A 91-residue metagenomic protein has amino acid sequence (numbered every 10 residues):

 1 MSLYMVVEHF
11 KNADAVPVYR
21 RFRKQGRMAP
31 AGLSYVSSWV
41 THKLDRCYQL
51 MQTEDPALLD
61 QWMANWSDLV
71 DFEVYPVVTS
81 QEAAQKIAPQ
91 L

Functional and structural regions predicted by a protein language model:
M1-V36, V40-R46, E54-L58, V78-L91: Short S/T/G/P-rich N-terminal loop/turn motif that feeds into the first structured element of a domain
P17, D60, D71-E73: A short, polar/proline- and glycine-enriched secondary-structure boundary/capping micro-motif
Q49: Extracellular/luminal beta-rich ligand-recognition and adhesion surfaces characterized by aromatic-Gly/Pro-enriched
M63: Short, flexible helix/strand-to-coil boundary loops that buttress conserved ligand/catalytic motifs in alpha/beta
L69-S80: Conserved short beta-strand edge segments in small beta-sheet-based binding/regulatory domains
